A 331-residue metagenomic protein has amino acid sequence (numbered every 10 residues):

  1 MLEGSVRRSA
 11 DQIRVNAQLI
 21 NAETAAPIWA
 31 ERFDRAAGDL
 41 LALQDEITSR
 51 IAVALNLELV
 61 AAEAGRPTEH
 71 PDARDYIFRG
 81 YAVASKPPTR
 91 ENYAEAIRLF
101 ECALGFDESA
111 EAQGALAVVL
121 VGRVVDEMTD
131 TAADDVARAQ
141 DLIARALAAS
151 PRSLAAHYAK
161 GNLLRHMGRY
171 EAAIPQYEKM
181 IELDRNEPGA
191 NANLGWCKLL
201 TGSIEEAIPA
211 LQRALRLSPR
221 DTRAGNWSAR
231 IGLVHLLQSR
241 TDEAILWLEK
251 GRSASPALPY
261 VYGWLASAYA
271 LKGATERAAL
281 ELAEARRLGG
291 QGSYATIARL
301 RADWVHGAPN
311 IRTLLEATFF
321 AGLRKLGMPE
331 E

Functional and structural regions predicted by a protein language model:
M1-E243, W247-A257, V261-L271, E331: Acidic, proline/glycine-rich low-complexity intrinsically disordered segments
A22-E23, L116, G289-T296: Short, compositionally biased low-complexity segments
A144, A283, A321: Surface-exposed charge patches
W264-S267, E281, R299: Active-site-adjacent structural elements that line small-molecule/cofactor binding pockets in enzymes
A266, A278, F319: Hydrophobic, well-ordered secondary-structure elements that form the walls of internal hydrophobic environments
A270-Y294: TPR/TPR-like (Sel1-like) alpha-helical repeat modules
T296-E331: Terminal, low-structured helical/coil segments at or just beyond the last alpha-helical repeat
